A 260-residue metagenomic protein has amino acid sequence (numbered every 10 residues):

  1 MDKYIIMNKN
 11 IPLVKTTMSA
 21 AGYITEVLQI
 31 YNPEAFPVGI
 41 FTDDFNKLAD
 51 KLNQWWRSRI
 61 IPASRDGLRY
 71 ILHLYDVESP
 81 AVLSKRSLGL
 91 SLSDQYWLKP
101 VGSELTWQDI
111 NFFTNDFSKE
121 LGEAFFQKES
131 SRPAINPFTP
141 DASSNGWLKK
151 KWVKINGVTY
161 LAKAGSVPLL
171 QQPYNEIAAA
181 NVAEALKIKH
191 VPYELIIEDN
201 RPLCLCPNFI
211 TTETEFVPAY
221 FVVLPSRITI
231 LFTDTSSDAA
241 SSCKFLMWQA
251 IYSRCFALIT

Functional and structural regions predicted by a protein language model:
M1-F138: Regulatory N- and C-terminal appendages and interdomain linkers associated with kinase/kinase-like NTP transferase
Y4, Y23, Y31, Y70 (+8 more regions): Sequence-level detector for tyrosine residue identity
N10, Q171, E176, S236-T260: Conserved kinase catalytic-core segment
F36-V38, V191-L195, S236-A239: Short C-terminal domain-edge/linker segments immediately following a structured domain
P62, C204-F216, A250-I259: A broadly tuned preference for mixed-charge, low-complexity surface segments
E78-A81, T214-S226, I230-L231, A240-I251: Secondary-structure junction/capping motif
D109-T233: Conserved ATP-binding subdomain of kinase catalytic cores across diverse folds
